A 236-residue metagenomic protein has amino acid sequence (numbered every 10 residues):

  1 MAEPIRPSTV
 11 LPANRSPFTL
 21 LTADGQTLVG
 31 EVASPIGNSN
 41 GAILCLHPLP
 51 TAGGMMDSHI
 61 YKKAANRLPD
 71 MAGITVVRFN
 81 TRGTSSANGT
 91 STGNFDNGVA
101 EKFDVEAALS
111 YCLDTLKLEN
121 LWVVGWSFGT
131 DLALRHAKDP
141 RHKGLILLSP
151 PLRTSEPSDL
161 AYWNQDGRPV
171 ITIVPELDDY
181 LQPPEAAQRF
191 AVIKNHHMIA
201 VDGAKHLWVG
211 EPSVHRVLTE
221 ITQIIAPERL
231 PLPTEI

Functional and structural regions predicted by a protein language model:
M1-G41: N-terminal cap/lid segment of alpha/beta-hydrolase-fold proteins
Q26-L116: Serine-hydrolase catalytic machinery in alpha/beta-hydrolase-like enzymes
V124-A133: Gly/Ala-rich beta-loop-alpha elbow adjacent to hydrolase catalytic centers
R153-T154, E176-L181, H206-L207: Acidic catalytic loop of the alpha/beta-hydrolase fold
S158-L160, L181-A191, S213: Short alpha-helix in the alpha/beta-hydrolase fold that links the catalytic acid
D166-G167, T172-V174, D178: Short beta-strand/loop motif that positions the catalytic acidic residue of the alpha/beta-hydrolase fold
A191-L207: Catalytic histidine neighborhood in serine/cysteine hydrolases with alpha/beta-hydrolase-type architecture
A204-R216: Catalytic histidine-centered segment of alpha/beta-hydrolase-like enzymes
